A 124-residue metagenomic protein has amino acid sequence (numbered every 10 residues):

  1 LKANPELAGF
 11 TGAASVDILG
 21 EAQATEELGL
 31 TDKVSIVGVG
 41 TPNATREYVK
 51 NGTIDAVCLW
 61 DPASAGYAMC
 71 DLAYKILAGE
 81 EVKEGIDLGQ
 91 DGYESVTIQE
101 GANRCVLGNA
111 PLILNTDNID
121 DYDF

Functional and structural regions predicted by a protein language model:
L1-Y48: Hydrophobic alpha-helical
A3, A24-L28, Y48, G52 (+2 more regions): Structured segments of extracytoplasmic/periplasmic soluble domains in secreted or envelope-associated proteins
I18, G66-C70, A110: A general structural signal for well-ordered alpha-helical segments in protein cores
K33, T53-I54, A110: A generic structural signal for alpha->beta connector loops
T41-T45, D61-E81, G85: Hydrophobic alpha-helical segments within soluble ligand-binding/sensing domains
N51-A63: Short beta-strand elements at the ligand-binding edges of bilobed clamshell
L72-F124: Hinge/cleft segment of the Venus flytrap/periplasmic-binding protein
